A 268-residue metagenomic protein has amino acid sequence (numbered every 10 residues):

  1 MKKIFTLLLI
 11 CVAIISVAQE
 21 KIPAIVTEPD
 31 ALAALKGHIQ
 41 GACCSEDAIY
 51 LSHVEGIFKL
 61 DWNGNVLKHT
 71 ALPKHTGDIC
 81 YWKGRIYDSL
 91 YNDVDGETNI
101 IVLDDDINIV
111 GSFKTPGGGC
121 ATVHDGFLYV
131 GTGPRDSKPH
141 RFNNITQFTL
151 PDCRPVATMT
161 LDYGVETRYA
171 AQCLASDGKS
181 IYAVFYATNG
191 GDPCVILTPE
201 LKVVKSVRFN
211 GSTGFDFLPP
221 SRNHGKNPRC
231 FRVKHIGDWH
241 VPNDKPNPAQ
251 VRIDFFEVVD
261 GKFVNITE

Functional and structural regions predicted by a protein language model:
P23-A33, N63-A71, I107-F113, R154-V165 (+1 more regions): A short beta-strand motif characteristic of beta-propeller blades
P29-E55, H75-D78: Beta-strand-rich domains and repeat architectures in extracellular enzymes and scaffolds, especially beta-propellers
G37-H38, K74-H75, G96, T115-G119 (+2 more regions): Beta-rich catalytic cores
E46-D47, K83-G84, D125-F127, G178-S180 (+1 more regions): Short coil/turn segments that connect the beta-strands within blades of beta-propeller domains
I57-L60, D95-I101, S137-Q147, N189-I196 (+1 more regions): Structural motif
G64-I100, V110-K114: Blade-loop segments of beta-propeller domains
G164-P199: Loop/turn-rich, solvent-exposed surfaces of beta-rich toroidal or solenoidal domains
V203-R222: Conserved blade-ending motifs and adjacent loop-strand segments that build the rim/top face of beta-propeller domains
